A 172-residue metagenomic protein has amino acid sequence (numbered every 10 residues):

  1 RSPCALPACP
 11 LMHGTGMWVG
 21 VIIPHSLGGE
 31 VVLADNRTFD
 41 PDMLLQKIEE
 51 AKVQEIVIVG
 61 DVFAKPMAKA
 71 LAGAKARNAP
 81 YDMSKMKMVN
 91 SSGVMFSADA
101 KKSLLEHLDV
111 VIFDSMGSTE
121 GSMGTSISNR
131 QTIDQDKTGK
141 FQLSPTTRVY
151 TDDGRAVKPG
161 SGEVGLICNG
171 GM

Functional and structural regions predicted by a protein language model:
R1-P7, M12-V57, K69-A70, A74: Conserved AMP-binding/adenylation subdomain of ANL enzymes
S2, M86, S144, V164-G165: Active-site lining segments that contact anionic ligands and/or coordinate catalytic metals
C4-P7, K87-S91, I167: Extended hydrophobic secondary-structure segments that form protein cores and membrane-embedded regions
S26-G29, Q54-E55, A68-D136, F141-Q142 (+2 more regions): Gly/Ser/Thr-rich phosphate-binding loop
V62-F63, F96: Alpha-helix capping/helix-boundary segments
K65, G121, G165: Glycine-centered loop/turn positions within well-structured domains that cap or flank conserved ligand/cofactor-binding
G160-M172: AMP-binding/adenylate-forming core of the ANL superfamily
